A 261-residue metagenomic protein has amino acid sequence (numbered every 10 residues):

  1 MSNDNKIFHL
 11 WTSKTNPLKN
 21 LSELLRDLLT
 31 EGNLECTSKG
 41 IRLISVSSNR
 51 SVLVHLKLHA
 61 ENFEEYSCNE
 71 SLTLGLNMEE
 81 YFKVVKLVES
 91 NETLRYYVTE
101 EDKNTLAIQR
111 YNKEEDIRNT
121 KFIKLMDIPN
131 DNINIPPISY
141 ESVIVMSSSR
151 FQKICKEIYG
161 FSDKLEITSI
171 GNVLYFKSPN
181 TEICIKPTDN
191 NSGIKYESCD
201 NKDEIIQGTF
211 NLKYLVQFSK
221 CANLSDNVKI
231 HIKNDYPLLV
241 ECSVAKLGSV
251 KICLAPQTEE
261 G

Functional and structural regions predicted by a protein language model:
M1-R26, E31-G160, E166-G261: DNA polymerase sliding clamps and clamp-related checkpoint/processivity subunits
